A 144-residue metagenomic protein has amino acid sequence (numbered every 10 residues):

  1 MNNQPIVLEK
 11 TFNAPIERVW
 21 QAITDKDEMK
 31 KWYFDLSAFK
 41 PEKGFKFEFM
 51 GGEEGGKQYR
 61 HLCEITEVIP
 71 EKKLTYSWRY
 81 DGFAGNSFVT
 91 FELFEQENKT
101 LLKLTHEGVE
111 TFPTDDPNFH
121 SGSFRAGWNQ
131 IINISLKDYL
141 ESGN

Functional and structural regions predicted by a protein language model:
M1, K26-K31, E54-K57, D81-A84: Short, solvent-exposed secondary-structure boundary motifs
M1-A38: Hydrophobic ligand-binding cavity/cleft-lining segments
I6, K30-S37, F49-G55, S77-R79: A short gly/proline-enriched turn/hairpin at secondary-structure junctions
A14, T24, R60, S123 (+1 more regions): Generic recognition of short, well-ordered alpha-helical interface segments
V19, M29, F47, I65 (+4 more regions): Hydrophobic pocket/interface hotspot
A38, G55-L101, E107-E110: Hydrophobic-ligand binding "helix-grip"
E42-F49: Short coil-to-beta transition motif at edge beta-strands of beta-rich domains
L101, G108-N144: A conserved amphipathic terminal alpha-helix motif
